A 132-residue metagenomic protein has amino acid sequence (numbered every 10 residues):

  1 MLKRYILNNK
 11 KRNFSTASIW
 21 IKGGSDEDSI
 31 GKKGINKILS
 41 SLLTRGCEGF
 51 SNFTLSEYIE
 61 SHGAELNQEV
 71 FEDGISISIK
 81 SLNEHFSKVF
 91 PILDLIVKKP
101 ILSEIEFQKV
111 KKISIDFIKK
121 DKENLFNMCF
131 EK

Functional and structural regions predicted by a protein language model:
M1-I6: A short loop-to-beta-strand scaffold at the N-terminal edge of the catalytic core in hydrolase folds
L7, R12-S41, F50-K99, F117 (+1 more regions): M16 family metallopeptidases and their MPP-like homologs
V110-I113, E131: Short, conserved phosphate-binding/catalytic loop or strand-edge motifs used in phosphoryl-/nucleotidyl-transfer
S114-D121: Short, conserved secondary-structure transition motifs
K122-F126: Proline-centered turn/helix-capping motifs that create local helix->coil transitions or kinks
